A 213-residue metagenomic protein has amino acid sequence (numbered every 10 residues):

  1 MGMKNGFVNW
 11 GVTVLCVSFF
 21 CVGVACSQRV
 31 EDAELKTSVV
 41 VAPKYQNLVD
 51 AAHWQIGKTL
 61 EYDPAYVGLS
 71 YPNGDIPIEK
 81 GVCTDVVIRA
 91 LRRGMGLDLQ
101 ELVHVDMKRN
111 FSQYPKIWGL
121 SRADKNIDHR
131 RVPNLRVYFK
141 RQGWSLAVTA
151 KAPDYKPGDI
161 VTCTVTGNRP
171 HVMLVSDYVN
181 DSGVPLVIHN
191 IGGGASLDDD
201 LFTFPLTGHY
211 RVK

Functional and structural regions predicted by a protein language model:
G2-V14: Bacterial N-terminal signal peptides that target proteins for export
V24-A25: C-terminal motif of bacterial Sec signal peptides marking the signal peptidase cleavage site
E34-A42, L69-I78, S121-K125, L146-A150: Second-shell loop/turn segments in exported
V41-Y45, T59-L60, I76-T84, G96 (+3 more regions): Solvent-exposed, acidic/flexible segments
K44-V49, K108-N190: ...with weaker cross-activation on analogous glycine-rich loops/strands in unrelated enzymes
H53, G57, I88-G96, H104 (+2 more regions): Sec-exported extracytoplasmic/periplasmic mature domains
D63-V86, L99-L120: Acidic helix-start/capping segments at beta-turn-to-alpha-helix junctions
S182-K213: Low-complexity, Gly/Ser/Thr/Pro-rich intrinsically disordered linker/tail segments
